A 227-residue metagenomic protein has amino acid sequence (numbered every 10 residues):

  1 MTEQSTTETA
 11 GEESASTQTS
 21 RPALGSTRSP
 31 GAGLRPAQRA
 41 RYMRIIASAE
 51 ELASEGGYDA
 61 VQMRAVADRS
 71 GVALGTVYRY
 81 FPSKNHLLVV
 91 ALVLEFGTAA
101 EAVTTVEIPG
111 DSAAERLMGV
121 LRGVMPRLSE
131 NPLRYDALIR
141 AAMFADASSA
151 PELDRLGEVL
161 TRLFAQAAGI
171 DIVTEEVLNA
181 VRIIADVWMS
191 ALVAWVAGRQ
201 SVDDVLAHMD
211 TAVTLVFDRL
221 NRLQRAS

Functional and structural regions predicted by a protein language model:
M1-A40, N221-S227: N-terminal intrinsically disordered/low-complexity leader segments
R44, L52-H86, V90: Helix-turn-helix
Q62, D136-I139, P151, D203-D204 (+1 more regions): Short, hydrophobic secondary-structure boundary micro-motifs
L88-E95, E152: Alpha-helical DNA-contacting segments of helix-turn-helix folds
V90, T104-E130, I184: Hydrophobic alpha-helical connector segments
A100, A145-M189, L206-D218: Amphipathic alpha-helical packing segments from all-alpha helical-bundle domains
T105, A137-A145: Short linear capping/connector segments at secondary-structure termini
